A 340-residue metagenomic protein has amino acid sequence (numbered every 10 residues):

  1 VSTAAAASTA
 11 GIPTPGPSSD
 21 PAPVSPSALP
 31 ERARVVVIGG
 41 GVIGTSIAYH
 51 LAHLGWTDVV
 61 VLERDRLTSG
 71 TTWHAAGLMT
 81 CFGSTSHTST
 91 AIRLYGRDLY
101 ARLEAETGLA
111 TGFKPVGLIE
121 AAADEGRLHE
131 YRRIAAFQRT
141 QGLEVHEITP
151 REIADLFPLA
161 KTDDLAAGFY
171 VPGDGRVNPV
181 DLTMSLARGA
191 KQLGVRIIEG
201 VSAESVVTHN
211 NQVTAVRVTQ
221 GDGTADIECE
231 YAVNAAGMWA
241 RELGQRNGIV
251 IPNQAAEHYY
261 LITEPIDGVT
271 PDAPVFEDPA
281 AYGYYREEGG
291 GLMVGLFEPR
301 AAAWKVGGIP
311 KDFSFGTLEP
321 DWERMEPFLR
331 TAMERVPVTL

Functional and structural regions predicted by a protein language model:
V1-V35, H53-T57: Extreme N-terminal leader/targeting segments of oxidoreductases
G40-G41, T45, R64: Glycine-rich Rossmann-fold phosphate-binding loop(s) that bind the pyrophosphate of adenine dinucleotide cofactors
A52-W73: Glycine-rich FAD pyrophosphate-binding loop
G77-L156, A280-Y285, G289-G291, D312 (+1 more regions): Dinucleotide-binding Rossmann-like beta1-alpha1 core, especially the glycine-rich loop that anchors the ADP
A91, A121-E130, F169-K191, I198 (+1 more regions): Short beta-strand to alpha-helix junction loop
F169-Y231: Helical element adjacent to the flavin cofactor pocket in flavoenzyme catalytic cores
D222-P274: Central helical "cap/lid" subdomain
I249-V250, P265-L340: Active-site lid/adjacent beta-loop-alpha segment flanking the redox-cofactor pocket in flavoenzymes
